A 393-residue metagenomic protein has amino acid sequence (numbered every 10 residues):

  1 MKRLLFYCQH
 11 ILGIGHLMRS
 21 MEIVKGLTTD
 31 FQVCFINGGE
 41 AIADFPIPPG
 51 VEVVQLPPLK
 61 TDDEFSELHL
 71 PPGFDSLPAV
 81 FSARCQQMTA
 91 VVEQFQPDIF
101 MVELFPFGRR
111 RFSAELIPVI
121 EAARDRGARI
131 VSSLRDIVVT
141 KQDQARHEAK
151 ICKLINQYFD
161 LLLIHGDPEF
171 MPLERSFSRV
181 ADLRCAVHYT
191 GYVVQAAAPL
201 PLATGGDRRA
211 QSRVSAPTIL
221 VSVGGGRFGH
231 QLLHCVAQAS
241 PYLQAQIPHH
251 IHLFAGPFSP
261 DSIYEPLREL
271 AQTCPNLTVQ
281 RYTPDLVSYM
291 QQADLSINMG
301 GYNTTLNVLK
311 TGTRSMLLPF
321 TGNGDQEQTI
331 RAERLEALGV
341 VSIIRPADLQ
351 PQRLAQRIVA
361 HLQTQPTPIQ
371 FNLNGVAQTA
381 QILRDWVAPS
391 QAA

Functional and structural regions predicted by a protein language model:
K2-R3, C8-H10, G26, D30-A79 (+1 more regions): Conserved nucleotide-sugar phosphate-binding/catalytic loop shared by glycosyltransferases and other
H16-L27: Short amphipathic alpha-helix
V24, D167, V194-L295, T329 (+1 more regions): Donor-nucleotide binding loops and adjacent catalytic segments primarily of GT-B fold Leloir glycosyltransferases
G39-E40, D285-T329: A donor-sugar binding/catalytic signature common to diverse glycosyltransferases and related nucleotide-sugar
V91-P106, T313: Proline-aspartate-enriched helix->loop->beta-strand connector
A114-Y189: Active-site-proximal region of nucleotide-activated glycan assembly enzymes, centered on histidine/acidic-rich loops
N323-R357: Change "using UDP/GDP/dTDP sugars" to "using nucleotide sugars
Q356, A360-A393: C-terminal amphipathic helix plus adjacent low-complexity, charged tail appended to glycosyltransferase catalytic
